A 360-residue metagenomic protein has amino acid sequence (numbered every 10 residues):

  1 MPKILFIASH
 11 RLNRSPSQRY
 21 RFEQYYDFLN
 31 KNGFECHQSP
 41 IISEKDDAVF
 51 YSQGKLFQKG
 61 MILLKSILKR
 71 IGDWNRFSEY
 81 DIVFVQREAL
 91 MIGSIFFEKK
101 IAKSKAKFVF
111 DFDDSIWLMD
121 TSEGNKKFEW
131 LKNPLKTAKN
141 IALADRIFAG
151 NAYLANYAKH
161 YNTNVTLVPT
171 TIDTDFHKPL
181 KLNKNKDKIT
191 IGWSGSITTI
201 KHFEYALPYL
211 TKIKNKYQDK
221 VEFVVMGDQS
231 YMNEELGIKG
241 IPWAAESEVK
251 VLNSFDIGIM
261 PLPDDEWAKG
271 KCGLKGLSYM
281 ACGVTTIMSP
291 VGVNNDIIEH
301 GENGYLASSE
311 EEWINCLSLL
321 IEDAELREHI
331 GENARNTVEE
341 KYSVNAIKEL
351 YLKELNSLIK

Functional and structural regions predicted by a protein language model:
H10, R14, R19, V83-S104 (+3 more regions): An aromatic- and histidine-rich active-site surface loop
L12-F28, Q38, D173-H177, K184-S254: Conserved catalytic-core segment of nucleotide-activated headgroup transferases in glycan assembly
I42-F57, F108-A138, D173, D187: Acceptor-binding helix/loop patch of EC 2.4 sugar-transfer enzymes, predominantly nucleotide-sugar-dependent
I67-E79, I92-S104, F110, I116-L118 (+1 more regions): Membrane-proximal helix-turn-helix segments that form the acceptor-binding/catalytic region of lipid-linked
Y153, T171: Carbohydrate-associated surface elements
K201, G237, A245-V251, D256-A281 (+1 more regions): Nucleotide-sugar-dependent
E299-E311, L319-E325: Conserved acidic donor-binding segment of nucleotide-sugar-dependent glycosyltransferases
L319, L326-K341, I347-K353: A short, well-ordered alpha-helix in the C-terminal region of glycosyltransferases
